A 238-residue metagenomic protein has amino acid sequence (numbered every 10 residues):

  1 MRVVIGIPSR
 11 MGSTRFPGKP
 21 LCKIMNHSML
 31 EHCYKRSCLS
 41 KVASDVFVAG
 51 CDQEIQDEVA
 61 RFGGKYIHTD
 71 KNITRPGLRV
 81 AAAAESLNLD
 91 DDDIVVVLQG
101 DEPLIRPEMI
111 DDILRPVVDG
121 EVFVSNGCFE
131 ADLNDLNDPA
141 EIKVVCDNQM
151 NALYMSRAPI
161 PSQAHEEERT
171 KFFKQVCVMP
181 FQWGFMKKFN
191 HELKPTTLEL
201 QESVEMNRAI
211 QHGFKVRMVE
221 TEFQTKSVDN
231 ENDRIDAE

Functional and structural regions predicted by a protein language model:
R2-G50: N-terminal glycine-rich phosphate-binding loop and ensuing alpha1 helix
I5, D45-V48, V95, A152 (+1 more regions): Hydrophobic/aromatic residues located in beta-strands of well-ordered beta-sheets within soluble catalytic
T14, V96, P103, M179 (+1 more regions): Residues that recognize and position ribonucleotide moieties
A43, D91-D92, D119-V122, F214: Short, high-confidence coil segments that cap the C-terminus of an alpha-helix and link into the following beta-strand
F47, Q53-R115: Short phosphate-binding loop-to-helix
I105-P195: Conserved core of the sugar-phosphate nucleotidyltransferase
T170-E238: Conserved alpha/beta core of the MobA/IspD/sugar-nucleotide pyrophosphorylase nucleotidyltransferase superfamily
